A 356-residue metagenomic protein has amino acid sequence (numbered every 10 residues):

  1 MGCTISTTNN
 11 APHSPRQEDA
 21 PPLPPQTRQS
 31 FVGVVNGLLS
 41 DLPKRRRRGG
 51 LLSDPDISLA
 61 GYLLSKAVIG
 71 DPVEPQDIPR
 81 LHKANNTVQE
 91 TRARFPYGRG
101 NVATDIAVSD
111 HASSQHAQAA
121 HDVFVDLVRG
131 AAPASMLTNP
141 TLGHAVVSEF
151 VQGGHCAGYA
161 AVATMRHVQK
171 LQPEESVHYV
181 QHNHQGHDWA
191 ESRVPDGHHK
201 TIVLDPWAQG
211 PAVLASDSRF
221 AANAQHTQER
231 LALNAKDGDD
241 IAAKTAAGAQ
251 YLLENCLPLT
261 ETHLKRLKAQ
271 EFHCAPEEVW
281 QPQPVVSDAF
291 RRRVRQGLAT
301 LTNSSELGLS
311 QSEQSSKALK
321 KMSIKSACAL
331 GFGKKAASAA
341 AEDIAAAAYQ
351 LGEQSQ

Functional and structural regions predicted by a protein language model:
M1-E18: Short, compositionally biased, intrinsically disordered N-terminal export/targeting signals, typified by the non-Sec
P12-P15, P24-Q356: A structural boundary/capping signal
